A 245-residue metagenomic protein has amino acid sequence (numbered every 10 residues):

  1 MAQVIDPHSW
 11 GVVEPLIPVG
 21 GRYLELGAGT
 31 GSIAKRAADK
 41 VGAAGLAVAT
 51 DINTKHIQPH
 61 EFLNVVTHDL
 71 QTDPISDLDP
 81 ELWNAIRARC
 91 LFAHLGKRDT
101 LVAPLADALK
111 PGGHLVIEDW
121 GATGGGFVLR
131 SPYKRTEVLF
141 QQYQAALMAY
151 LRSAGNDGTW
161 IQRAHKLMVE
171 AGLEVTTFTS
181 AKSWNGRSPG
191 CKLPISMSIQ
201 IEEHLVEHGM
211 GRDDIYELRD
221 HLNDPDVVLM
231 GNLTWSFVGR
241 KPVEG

Functional and structural regions predicted by a protein language model:
Q3-G21, R36: Conserved alpha-helix/loop element of class I SAM-dependent methyltransferases that forms part of the SAM/SAH-binding
P18, G42, L95-G96, L109-P111: Helix-to-beta-strand junctions that scaffold the AdoMet/dcAdoMet cofactor pocket in Class I SAM-dependent enzymes
R22-S76: Class I SAM-dependent methyltransferase SAM/SAH-binding core
I75-I86: A short acidic, Gly/Pro-enriched loop at the edge of an enzyme's catalytic core that lines a small-molecule cofactor
N84-F92, E118: Residues lining the SAM
D99-H114: A short glycine-rich, Lys/Arg-flanked "PGG" loop and its adjoining helix->strand segment in the class I
V116-S188: Conserved catalytic/acceptor-binding region of the Class I
D157-Q162, E174-G245: Conserved Class I S-adenosyl-L-methionine
